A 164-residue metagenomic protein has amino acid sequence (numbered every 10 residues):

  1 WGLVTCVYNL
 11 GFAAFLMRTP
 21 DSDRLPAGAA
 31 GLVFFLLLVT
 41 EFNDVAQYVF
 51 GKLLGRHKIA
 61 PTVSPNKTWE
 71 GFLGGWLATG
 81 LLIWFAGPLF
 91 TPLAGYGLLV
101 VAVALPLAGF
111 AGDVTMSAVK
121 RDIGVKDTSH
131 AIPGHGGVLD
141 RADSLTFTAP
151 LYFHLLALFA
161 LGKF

Functional and structural regions predicted by a protein language model:
W1-Q47, G51-P61, T68-F164: Hydrophobic alpha-helical transmembrane segments
